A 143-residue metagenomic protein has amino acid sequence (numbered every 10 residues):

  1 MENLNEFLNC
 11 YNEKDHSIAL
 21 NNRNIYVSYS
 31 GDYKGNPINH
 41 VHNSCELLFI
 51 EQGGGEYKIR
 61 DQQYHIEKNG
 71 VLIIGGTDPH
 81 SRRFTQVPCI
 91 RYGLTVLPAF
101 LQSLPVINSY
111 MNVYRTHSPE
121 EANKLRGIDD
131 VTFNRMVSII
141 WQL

Functional and structural regions predicted by a protein language model:
M1-Y26, P79-L143: A hydrophobic/aromatic-rich effector-binding and dimerization subdomain of bacterial HTH-type transcriptional regulators
H16-L20, P37-V41, F49, Q63-Y64: Short secondary-structure boundary/capping segments within folded domains
I25-H42, E51, P79: Conserved short histidine dyad/triad with adjacent acidic residue
Y33-K34, K68-N69, T77, L97-A99: Tight coil/turn sites that cap or link beta-strands
G35-H42, I59, R82-T85, P105: Short histidine-centered beta-strand/loop micro-motifs that create catalytic or ligand/metal-coordination sites
H40-Y57, I73: Short, conserved beta-strand element in jelly-roll/cupin
S44, K68, P88-I90: A structure-centric signal for secondary-structure junctions around beta-strands
D61-G75: Short acidic-glycine-tyrosine-enriched beta hairpin
